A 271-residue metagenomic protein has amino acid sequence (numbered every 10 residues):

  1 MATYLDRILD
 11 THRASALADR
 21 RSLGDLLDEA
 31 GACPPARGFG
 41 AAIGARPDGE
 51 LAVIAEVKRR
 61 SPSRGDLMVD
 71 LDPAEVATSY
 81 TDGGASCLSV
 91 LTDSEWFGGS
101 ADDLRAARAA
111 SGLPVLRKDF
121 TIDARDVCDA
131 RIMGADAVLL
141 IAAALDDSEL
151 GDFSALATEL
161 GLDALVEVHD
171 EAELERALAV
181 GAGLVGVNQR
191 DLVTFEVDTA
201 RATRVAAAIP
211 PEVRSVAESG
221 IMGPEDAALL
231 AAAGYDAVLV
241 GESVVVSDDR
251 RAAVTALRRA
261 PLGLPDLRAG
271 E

Functional and structural regions predicted by a protein language model:
M1-D70: An N-cap/entry alpha-helix motif that binds or orients negatively charged groups
T11, K58-R60, D93, F120 (+5 more regions): Active-site beta-loop-alpha junctions enriched in small/polar residues
A52, V57, R64-L165, E171-R176 (+2 more regions): N-terminal active-site wall of soluble small-molecule enzyme domains
G112, A179, P210: Short conserved AdoMet
I122-M133, H169-V180, A217, I221-V240 (+1 more regions): Catalytic cores of alpha/beta
D129-E149, V187-F195, A233-V254: Glycine-rich phosphate-binding active-site loops on the catalytic face of alpha/beta enzymes
L184-V240: Catalytic-face loop-and-helix region of soluble metabolic enzyme cores
R204-A208, A231, V246-E271: C-terminal helical cap(s) of enzyme catalytic domains, especially alpha/beta-barrels
